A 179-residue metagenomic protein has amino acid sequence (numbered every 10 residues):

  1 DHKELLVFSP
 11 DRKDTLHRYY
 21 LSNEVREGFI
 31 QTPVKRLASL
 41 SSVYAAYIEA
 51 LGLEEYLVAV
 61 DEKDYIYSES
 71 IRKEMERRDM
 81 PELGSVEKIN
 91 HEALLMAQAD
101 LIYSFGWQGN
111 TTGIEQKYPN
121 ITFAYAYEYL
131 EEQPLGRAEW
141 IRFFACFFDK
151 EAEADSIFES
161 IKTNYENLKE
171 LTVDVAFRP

Functional and structural regions predicted by a protein language model:
D1-L5, Y19-L21, L57, N120-T122 (+1 more regions): Generic preference for hydrophobic/aromatic residues in regular secondary structure cores
D1-R18, T111-Y118: Extreme N-terminal leader/targeting regions
S9-N23, E27-Q108: A short, structured surface patch at a secondary-structure boundary
R36, E92, M96-F105, G109-P179: Extracytoplasmic substrate-binding proteins
